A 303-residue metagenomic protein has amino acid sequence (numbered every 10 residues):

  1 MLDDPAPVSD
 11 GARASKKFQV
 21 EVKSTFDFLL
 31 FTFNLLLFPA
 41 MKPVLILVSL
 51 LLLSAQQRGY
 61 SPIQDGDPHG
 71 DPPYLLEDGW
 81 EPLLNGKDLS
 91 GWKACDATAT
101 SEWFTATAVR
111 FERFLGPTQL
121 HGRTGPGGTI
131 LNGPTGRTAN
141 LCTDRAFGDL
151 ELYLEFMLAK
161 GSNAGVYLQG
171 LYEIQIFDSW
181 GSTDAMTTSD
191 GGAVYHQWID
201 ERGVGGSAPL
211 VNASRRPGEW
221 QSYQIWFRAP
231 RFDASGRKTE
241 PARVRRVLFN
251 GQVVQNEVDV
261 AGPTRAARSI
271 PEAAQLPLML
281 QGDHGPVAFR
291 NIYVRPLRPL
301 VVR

Functional and structural regions predicted by a protein language model:
M1-L2, A14-L37: Short, basic, low-complexity termini and linkers enriched in Ser/Thr/Gly/Pro that act as targeting/leader peptides
S15-K17, I46, P299: General helical structural elements
K17-S24, P43, Q57-R58, G251: Intrinsic disorder/low-complexity segments enriched in polar/small residues
M41-L47: Sec-dependent signal peptide recognition, specifically the positively charged N-region followed immediately by
V48-Q56: Hydrophobic h-region of N-terminal signal peptides that target proteins for export in Gram-negative bacteria
Q57-R303: Carbohydrate-interacting regions of secretory-pathway proteins
